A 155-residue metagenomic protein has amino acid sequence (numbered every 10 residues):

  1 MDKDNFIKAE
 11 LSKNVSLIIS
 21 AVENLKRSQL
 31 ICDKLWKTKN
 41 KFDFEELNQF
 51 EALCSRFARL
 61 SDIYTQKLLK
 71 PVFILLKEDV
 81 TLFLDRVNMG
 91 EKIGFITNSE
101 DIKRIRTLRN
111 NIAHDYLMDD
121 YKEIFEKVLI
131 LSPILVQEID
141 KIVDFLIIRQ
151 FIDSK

Functional and structural regions predicted by a protein language model:
M1-K155: Solvent-exposed interaction patches of small proteins and small membrane subunits
